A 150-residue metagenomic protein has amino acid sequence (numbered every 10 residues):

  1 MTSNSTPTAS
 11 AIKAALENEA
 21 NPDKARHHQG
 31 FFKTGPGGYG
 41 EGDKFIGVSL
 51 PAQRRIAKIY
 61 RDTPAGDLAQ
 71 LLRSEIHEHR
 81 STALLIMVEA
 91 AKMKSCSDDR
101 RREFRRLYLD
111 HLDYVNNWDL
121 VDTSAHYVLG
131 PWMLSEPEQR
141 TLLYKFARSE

Functional and structural regions predicted by a protein language model:
M1-E150: Alpha-helical scaffold domains
